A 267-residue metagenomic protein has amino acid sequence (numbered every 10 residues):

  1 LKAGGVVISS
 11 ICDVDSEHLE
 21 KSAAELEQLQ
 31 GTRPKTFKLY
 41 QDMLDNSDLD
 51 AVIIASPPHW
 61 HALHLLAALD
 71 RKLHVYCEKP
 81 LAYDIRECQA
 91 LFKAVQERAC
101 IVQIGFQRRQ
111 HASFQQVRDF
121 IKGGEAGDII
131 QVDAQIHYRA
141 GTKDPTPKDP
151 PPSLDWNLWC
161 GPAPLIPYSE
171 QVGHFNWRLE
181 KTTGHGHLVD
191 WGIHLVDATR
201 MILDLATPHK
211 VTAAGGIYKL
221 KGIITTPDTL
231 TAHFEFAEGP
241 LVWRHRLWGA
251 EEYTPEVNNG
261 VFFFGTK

Functional and structural regions predicted by a protein language model:
L1-C77, Y83-I101: N-terminal glycine-/serine-/threonine-rich beta1-alpha1-beta2 phosphate-ribose binding loop of Rossmann-like
G4, Q28, D45-S47, D70 (+6 more regions): Extracellular/periplasmic catalytic domains that process cell-envelope and extracellular macromolecules
I11, L26, C88, F114 (+1 more regions): Active-site-proximal cap/loop segments of hydrolase catalytic domains
T36, H61, E87, F106 (+2 more regions): Conserved donor sugar-nucleotide recognition element shared by glycan-biosynthetic enzymes
F37-L39, G105, A214: Conserved beta-strand termini and adjacent loop/short-helix elements that scaffold enzyme active sites in alpha/beta
L44, V95, I121, K181 (+1 more regions): Hydrophobic residues in alpha-helical segments
H74-L158: A contiguous active-site-proximal alpha/beta segment in oxidoreductase catalytic domains
Q116, E125-D128, D133-K267: Contiguous beta-strand/loop segments that form the cofactor/metal-binding neighborhood of enzyme cores
